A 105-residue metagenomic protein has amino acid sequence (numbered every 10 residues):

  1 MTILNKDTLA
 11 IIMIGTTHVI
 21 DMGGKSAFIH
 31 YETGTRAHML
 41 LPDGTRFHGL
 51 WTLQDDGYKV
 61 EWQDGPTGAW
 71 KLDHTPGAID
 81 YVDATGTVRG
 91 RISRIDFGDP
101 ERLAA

Functional and structural regions predicted by a protein language model:
M1-L50, Q54-A105: Lipid interaction determinants
